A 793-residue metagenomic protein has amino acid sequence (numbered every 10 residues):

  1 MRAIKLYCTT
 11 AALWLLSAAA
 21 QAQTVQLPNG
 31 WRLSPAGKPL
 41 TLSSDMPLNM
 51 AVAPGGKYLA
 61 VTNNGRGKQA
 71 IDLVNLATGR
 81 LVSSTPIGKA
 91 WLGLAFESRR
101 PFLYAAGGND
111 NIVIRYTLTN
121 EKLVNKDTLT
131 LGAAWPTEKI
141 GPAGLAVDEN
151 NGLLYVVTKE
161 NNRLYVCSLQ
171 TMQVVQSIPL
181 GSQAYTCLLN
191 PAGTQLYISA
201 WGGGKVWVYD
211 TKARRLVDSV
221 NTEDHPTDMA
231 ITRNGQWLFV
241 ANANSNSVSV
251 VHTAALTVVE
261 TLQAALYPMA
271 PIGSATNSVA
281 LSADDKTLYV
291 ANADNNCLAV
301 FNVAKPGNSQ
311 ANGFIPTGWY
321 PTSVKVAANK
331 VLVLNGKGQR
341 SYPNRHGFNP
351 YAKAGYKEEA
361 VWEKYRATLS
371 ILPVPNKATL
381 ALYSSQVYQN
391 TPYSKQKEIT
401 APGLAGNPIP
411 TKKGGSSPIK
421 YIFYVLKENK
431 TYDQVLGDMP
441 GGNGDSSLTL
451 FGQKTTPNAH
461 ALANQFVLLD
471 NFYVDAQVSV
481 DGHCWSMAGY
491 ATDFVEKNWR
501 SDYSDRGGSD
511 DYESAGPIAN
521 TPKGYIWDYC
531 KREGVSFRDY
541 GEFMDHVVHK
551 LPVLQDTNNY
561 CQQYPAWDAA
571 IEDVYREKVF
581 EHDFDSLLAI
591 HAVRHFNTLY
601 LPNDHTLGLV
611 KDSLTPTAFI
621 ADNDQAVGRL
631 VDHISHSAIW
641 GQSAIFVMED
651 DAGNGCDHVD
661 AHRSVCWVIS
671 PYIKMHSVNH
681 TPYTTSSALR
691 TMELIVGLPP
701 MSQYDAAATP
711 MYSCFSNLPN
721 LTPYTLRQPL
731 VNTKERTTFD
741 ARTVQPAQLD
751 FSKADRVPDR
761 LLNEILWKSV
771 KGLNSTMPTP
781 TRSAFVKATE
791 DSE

Functional and structural regions predicted by a protein language model:
M1-Q23: Bacterial Sec-dependent N-terminal signal peptides
C8, L15, L33, W362 (+3 more regions): A generic structural signal for short, non-catalytic loop/turn and secondary-structure boundary residues
W14, A22-N407: Predominantly soluble domains enriched in secretory-pathway, periplasmic, or organellar proteins
A381-E793: N-terminal pro-sequences and low-complexity stem/linker regions of secreted or lumenal proteins
